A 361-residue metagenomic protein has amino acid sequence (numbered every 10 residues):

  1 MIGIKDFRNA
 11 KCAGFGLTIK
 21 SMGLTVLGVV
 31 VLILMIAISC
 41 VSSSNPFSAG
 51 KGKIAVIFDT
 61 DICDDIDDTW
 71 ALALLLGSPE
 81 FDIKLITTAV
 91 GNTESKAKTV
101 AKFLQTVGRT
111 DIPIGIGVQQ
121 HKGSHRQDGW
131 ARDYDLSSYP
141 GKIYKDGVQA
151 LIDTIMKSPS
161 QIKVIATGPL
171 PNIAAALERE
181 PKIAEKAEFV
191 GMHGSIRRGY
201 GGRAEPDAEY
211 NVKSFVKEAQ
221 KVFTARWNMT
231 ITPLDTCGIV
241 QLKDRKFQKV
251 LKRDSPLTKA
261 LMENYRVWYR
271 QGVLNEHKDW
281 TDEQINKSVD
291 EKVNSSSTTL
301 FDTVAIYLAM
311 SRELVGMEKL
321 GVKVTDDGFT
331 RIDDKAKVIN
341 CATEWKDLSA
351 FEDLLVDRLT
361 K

Functional and structural regions predicted by a protein language model:
M1-I19: N-terminal secretory signal peptides that target proteins for export/translocation
K11-G14, I38, T343: Intrinsic disorder/low-complexity segments
C12-F15, L24, V100, K335: General helical structural elements
K20-L27: Classical eukaryotic N-terminal signal peptides for Sec-dependent ER targeting/secretion, especially the positively
L27-S39: Bacterial N-terminal signal peptides
C40-K361: N-terminal acidic, glycine/proline-rich low-complexity segments
